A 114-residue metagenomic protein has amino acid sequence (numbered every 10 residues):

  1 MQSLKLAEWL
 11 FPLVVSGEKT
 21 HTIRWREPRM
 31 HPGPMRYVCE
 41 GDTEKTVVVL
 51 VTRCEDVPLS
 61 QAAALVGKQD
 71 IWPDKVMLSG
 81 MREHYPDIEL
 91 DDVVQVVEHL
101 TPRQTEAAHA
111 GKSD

Functional and structural regions predicted by a protein language model:
M1-D114: Structured alpha/beta reader/binder surfaces that contact nucleic acids or chromatin modification marks
